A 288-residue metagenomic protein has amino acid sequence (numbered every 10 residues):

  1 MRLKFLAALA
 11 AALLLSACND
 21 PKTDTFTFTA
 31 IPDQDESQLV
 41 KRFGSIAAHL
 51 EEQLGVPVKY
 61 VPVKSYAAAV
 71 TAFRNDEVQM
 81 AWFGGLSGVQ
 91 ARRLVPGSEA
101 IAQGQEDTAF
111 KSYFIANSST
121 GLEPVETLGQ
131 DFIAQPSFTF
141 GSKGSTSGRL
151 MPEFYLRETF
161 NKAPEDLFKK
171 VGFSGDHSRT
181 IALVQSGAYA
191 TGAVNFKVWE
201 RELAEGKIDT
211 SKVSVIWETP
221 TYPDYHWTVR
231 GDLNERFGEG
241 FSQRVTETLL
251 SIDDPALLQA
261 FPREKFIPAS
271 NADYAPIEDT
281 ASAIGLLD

Functional and structural regions predicted by a protein language model:
L14-A17: C-terminal motif of bacterial Sec signal peptides marking the signal peptidase cleavage site
T23-F43: Extracytoplasmic "Venus flytrap"
I31-P32, G104-Y113, K207-T246, Q259-A275: Periplasmic-binding protein-like
G44-G55, G129-F132, S147-F173, R201-D209 (+1 more regions): Ligand-binding cleft/hinge of the Venus flytrap
Y60-T71, G84-L86, A163-A182, P223: Short helix-initiation/N-cap motifs at beta->coil->alpha
W82-V95, R157-E158, L183-S186, A190-T210: A ligand-binding cleft/hinge motif common to bilobed small-molecule-binding domains
G104-T159: A conserved helix-loop-strand patch within extracytoplasmic ligand-binding domains of the periplasmic binding
A134-E158, Q243-D288: Ligand-binding clefts/hinges and TM-proximal coupling segments of bilobed small-molecule sensing domains
